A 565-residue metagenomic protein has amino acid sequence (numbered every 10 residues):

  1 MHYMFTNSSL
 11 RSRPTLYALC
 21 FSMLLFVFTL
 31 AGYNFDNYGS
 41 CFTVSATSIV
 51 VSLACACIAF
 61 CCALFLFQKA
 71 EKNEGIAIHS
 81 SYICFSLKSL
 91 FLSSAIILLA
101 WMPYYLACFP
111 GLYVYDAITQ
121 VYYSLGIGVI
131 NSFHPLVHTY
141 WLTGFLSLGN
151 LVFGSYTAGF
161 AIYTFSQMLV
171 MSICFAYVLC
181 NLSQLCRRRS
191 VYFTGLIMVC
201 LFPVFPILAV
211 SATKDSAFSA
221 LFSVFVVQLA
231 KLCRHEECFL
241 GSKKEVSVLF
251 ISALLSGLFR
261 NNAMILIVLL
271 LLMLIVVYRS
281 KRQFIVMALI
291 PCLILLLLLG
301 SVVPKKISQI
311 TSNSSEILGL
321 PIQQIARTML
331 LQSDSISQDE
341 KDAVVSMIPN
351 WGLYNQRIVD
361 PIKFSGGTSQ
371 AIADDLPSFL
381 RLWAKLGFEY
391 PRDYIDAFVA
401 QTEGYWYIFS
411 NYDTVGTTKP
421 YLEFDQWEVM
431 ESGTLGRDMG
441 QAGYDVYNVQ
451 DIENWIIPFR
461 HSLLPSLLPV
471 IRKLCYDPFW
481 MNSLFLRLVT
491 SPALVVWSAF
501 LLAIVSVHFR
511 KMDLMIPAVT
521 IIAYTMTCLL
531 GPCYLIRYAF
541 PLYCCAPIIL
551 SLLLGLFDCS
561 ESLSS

Functional and structural regions predicted by a protein language model:
M1-L24, C41-W101, L556-S564: Start-transfer (signal-anchor) and selected internal transmembrane alpha helices of multi-pass inner/ER membrane
A18, K88-L92, V178-L201, S219-A220 (+1 more regions): Transmembrane-helix signature of polytopic, membrane-embedded enzymes that assemble or transfer cell-envelope glycans
C108-Q120, V129-F145, G149, F153-A158 (+1 more regions): Extracytoplasmic catalytic/substrate-binding loops of multi-pass membrane glycan-assembly enzymes
Y115, I207-F218, F259: Short acidic/glycine- and proline-prone juxtamembrane loop motifs at membrane-interface regions of multi-pass membrane
L125, Y177, A217-E237, A253 (+2 more regions): Specific aromatic-rich, kink-prone transmembrane helix
I162-C186, V224: Transmembrane-helix motifs of polytopic, lipid-linked glycan transferases
E245-R260, L271-L272, P291-L296: Membrane-interface alpha helices of multi-pass inner-membrane proteins
Q309-S462: Membrane-proximal stem/loop segments at transmembrane-domain junctions that anchor or position
